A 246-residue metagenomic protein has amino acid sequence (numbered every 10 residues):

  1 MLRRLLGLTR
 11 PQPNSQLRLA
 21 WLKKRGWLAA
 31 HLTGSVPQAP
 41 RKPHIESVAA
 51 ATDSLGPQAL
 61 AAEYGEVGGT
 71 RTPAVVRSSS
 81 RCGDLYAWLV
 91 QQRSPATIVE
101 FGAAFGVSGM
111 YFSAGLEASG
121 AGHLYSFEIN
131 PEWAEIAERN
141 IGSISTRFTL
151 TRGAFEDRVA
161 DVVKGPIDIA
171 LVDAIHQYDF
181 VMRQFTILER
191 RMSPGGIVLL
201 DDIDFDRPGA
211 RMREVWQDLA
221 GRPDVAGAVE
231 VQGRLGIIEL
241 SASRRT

Functional and structural regions predicted by a protein language model:
M1-L171, I175-T246: A short alpha-helical cap/connector motif
